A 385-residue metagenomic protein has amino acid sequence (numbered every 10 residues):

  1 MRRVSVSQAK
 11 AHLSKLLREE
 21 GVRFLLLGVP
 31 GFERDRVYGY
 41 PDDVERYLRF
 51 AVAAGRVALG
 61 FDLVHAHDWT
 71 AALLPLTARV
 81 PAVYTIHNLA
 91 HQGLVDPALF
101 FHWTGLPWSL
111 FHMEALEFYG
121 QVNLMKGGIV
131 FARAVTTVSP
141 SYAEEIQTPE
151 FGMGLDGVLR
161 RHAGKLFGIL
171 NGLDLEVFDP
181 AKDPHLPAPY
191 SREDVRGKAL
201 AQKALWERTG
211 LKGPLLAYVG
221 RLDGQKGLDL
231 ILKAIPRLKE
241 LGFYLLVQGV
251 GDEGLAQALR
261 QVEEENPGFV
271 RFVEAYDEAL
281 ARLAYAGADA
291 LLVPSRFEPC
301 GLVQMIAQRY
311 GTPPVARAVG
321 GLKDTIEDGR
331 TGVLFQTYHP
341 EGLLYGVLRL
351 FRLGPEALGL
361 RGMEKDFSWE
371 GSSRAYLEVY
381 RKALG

Functional and structural regions predicted by a protein language model:
M1-R23: Small, basic N-terminal interaction modules of short regulatory proteins
V22-G385: Catalytic cores of nucleotide-sugar-dependent glycosyltransferases that transfer UDP/GDP/TDP-activated
